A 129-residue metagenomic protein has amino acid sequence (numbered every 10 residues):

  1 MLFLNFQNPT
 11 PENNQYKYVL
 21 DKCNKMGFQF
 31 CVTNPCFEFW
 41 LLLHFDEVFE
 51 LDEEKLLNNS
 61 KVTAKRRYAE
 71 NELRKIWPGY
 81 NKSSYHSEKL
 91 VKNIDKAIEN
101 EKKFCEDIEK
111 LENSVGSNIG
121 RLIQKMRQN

Functional and structural regions predicted by a protein language model:
F6-N129: C-terminal accessory helical subdomains adjacent to catalytic cores in phosphodiester- and nucleotide-handling enzymes
